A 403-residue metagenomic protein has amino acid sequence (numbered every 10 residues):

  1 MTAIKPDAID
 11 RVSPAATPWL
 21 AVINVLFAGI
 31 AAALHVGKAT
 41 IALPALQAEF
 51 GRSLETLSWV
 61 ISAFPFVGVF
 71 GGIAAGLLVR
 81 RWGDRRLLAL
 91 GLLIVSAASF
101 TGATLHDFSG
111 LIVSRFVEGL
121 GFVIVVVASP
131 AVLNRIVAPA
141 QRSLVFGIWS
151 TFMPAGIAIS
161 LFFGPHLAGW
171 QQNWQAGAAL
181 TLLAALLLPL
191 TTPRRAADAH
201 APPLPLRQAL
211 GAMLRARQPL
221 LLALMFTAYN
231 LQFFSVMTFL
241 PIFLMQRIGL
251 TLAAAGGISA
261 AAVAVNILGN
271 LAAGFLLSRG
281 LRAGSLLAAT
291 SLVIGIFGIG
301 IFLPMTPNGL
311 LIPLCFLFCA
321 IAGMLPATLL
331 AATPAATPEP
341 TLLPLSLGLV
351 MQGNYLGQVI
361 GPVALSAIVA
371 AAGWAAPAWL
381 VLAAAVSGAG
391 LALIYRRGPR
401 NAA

Functional and structural regions predicted by a protein language model:
D7-A15, T192-L222: Juxtamembrane intracellular "pre-TM" segments in multi-pass secondary transporters
T40, Q218-V263, I267-N270: Extracytoplasmic gate region of multi-pass secondary transporters
G51, G83, T104-G110, G249 (+1 more regions): Helix-breaking motifs and short loop linkers at transmembrane-helix boundaries and internal kinks in secondary membrane
F70-H106: Conserved MFS/SLC helix-loop-helix module at the cytosolic interface between two early adjacent transmembrane helices
S114-F152: Cytoplasmic helix-loop-helix junction between adjacent transmembrane helices in 12-TM secondary transporters
P139, L144-T192: Helix-loop-helix hairpin linking two adjacent transmembrane segments in secondary transporters
A283-L329: C-terminal transmembrane helical hairpin of 12-TM major facilitator-type secondary transporters
A335-W374: A late C-terminal transmembrane helix in Major Facilitator Superfamily
